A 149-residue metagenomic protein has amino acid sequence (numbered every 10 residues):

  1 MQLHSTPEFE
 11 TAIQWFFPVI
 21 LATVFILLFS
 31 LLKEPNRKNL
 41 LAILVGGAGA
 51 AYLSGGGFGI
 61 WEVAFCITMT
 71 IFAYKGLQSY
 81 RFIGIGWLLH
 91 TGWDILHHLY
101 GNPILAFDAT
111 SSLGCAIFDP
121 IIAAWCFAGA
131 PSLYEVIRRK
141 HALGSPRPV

Functional and structural regions predicted by a protein language model:
M1-L41, L105-Y134, P148-V149: Alpha-helical transmembrane segments and their cytosolic membrane-interface
A12-F16, G55-T70: Hydrophobic alpha-helical transmembrane segments
T23-I26, L44-Y52, V63-F72: Hydrophobic, membrane-inserted alpha-helices
L32-L40, Y74-I85: Membrane-helix interface "capping/anchor" motifs
E34-G57: Loop-to-helix transition at the N-terminal end of transmembrane alpha-helices
A42-A48, I83-W93: Central hydrophobic cores of alpha-helical transmembrane segments in multi-pass integral membrane proteins
L53-I60, G76, I95-H98, N102 (+1 more regions): Transmembrane helix-loop junctions and nearby membrane-interface residues
I83-G84, I95-T110: Membrane-helix boundary connector in multi-pass membrane proteins
